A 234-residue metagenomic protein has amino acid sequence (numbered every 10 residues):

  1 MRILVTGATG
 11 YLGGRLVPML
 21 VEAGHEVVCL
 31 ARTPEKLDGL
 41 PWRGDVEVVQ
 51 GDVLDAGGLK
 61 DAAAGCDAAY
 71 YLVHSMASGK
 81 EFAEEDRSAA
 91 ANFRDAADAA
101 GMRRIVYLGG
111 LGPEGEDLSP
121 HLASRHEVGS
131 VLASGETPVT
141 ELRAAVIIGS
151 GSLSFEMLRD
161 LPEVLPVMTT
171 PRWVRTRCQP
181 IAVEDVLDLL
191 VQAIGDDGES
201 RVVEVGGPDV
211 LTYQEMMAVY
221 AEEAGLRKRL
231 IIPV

Functional and structural regions predicted by a protein language model:
M1-H25: N-terminal Rossmann NAD(P)H-binding glycine-rich loop of SDR-like oxidoreductase domains
R2, A193-V234: Mid/C-terminal beta-alpha module of Rossmann-like enzyme folds, strongest in SDR-family dehydrogenases/epimerases
T6, L30, L72-V73, I105-G110 (+1 more regions): SDR active-site strand-loop-helix element
H25-R32: Conserved glycine-rich Rossmann-like NAD(P)H-binding loop of the short-chain dehydrogenase/reductase
E35-A100, G110-G115: NAD(P)H-binding glycine-rich loop region in Rossmannoid oxidoreductase-like domains and their noncatalytic homologs
A83-R87, D117-G129, A133, I147-I148 (+4 more regions): Short-chain dehydrogenase/reductase
A89, L153-S154, W173-I194, R201-E204 (+1 more regions): Substrate-positioning beta->alpha
G109, S130-L153, M157-V164, T169-R172: Conserved beta-loop-beta element that borders a ligand/cofactor-binding pocket
